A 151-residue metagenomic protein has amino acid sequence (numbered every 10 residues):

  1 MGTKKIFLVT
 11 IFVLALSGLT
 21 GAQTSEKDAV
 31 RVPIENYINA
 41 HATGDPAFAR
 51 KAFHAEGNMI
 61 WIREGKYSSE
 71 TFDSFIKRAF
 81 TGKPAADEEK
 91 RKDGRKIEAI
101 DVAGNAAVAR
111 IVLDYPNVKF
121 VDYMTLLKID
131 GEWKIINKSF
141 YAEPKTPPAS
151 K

Functional and structural regions predicted by a protein language model:
M1-L8: Bacterial N-terminal signal peptides that target proteins for export
L8-G18: Bacterial N-terminal signal peptides
L19-A47, K51, K145-P147: Short, low-complexity N-terminal intrinsically disordered segments enriched in polar/charged residues
Q23, A29, I62, E70-V118: Surface-exposed, charged secondary-structure patches
E35-N39, K51-K66: Short, solvent-exposed secondary-structure junction/capping segments
K119-T146: Short beta-strand edge/turn micro-motifs at domain boundaries
A149-K151: Short, solvent-exposed mixed-charge patches
